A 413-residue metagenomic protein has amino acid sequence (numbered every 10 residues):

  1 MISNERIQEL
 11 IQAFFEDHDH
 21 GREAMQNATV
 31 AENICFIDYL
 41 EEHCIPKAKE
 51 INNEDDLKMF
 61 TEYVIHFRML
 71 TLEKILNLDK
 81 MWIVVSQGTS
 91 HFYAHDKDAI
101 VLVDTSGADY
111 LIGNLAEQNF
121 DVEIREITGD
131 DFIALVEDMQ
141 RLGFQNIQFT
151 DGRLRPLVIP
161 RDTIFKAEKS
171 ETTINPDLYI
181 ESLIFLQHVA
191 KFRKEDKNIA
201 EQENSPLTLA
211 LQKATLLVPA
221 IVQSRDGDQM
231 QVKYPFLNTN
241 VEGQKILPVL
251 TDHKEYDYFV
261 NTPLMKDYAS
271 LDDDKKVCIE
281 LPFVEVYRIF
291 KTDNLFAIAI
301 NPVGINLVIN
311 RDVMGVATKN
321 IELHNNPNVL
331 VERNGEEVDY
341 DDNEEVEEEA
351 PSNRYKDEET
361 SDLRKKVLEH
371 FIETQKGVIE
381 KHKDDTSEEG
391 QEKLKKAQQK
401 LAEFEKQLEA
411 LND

Functional and structural regions predicted by a protein language model:
M1-V367, F371-E373, K395-K396, K400-D413: An interfacial alpha-helical scaffold signature
E380-L394, N412: Charged, low-complexity interaction regions
